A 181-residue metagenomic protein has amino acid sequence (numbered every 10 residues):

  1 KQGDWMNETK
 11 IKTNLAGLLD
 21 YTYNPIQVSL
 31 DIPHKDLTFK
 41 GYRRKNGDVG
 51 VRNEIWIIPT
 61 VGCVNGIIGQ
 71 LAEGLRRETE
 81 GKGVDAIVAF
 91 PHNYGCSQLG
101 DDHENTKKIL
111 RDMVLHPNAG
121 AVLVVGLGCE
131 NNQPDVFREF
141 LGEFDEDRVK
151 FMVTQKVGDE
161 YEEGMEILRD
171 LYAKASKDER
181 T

Functional and structural regions predicted by a protein language model:
K1-T181: Metallocofactor- and cofactor-centric catalytic cores in central/energy metabolism, strongly enriched
